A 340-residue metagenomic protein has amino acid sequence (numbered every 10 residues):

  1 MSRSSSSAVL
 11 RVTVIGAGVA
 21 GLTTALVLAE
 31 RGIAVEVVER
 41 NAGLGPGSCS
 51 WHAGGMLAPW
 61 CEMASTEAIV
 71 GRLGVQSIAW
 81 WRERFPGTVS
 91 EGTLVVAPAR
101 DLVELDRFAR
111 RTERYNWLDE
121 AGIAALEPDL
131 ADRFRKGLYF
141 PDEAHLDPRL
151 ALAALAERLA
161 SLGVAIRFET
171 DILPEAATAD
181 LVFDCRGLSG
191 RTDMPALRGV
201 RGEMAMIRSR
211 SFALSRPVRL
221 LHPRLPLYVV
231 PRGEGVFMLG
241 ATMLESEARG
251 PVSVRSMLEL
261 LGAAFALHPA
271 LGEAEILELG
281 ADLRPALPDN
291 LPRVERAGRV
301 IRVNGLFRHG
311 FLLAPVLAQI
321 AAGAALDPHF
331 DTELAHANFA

Functional and structural regions predicted by a protein language model:
L10-E36: N-terminal Rossmann-like FAD-binding beta1-loop-alpha1 element of flavoenzymes
I15, T178-L188, A318: Short hydrophobic core segments
L26-R31, L57, G87-V89, L188-G298: Active-site substrate-recognition segment that forms the wall of the catalytic cavity or substrate channel
E30-C49: Glycine-rich FAD pyrophosphate-binding loop
G54-L126: Dinucleotide-binding Rossmann-like beta1-alpha1 core, especially the glycine-rich loop that anchors the ADP
S65-V75, V96-D101, L138-A154, P251-R255 (+1 more regions): Short beta-strand to alpha-helix junction loop
L138-P174, C185: Helical element adjacent to the flavin cofactor pocket in flavoenzyme catalytic cores
E275-A340: C-terminal catalytic lobe of FAD-dependent flavoproteins
